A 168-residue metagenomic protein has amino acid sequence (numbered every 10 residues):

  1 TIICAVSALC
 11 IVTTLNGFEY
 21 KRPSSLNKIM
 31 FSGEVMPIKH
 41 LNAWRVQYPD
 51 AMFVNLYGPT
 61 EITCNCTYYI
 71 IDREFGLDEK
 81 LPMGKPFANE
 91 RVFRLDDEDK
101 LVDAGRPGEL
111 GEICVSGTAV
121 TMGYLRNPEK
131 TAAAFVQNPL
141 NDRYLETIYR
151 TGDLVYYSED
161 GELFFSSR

Functional and structural regions predicted by a protein language model:
T1-P82, F87-V102, E129: Adenylate-forming
V46, M52-N55, I70-R168: AMP-dependent adenylate-forming
